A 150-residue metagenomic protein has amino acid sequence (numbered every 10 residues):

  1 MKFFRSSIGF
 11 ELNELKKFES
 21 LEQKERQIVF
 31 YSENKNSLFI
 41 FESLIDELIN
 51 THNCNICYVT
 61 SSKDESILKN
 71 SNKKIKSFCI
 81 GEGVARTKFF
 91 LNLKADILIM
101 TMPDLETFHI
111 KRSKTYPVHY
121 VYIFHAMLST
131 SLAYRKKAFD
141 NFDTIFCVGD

Functional and structural regions predicted by a protein language model:
M1-E25, N34: Membrane-proximal basic amphipathic "stem/tether" segments
V29-D150: Active-site and donor-binding regions of nucleotide-sugar-utilizing enzymes
